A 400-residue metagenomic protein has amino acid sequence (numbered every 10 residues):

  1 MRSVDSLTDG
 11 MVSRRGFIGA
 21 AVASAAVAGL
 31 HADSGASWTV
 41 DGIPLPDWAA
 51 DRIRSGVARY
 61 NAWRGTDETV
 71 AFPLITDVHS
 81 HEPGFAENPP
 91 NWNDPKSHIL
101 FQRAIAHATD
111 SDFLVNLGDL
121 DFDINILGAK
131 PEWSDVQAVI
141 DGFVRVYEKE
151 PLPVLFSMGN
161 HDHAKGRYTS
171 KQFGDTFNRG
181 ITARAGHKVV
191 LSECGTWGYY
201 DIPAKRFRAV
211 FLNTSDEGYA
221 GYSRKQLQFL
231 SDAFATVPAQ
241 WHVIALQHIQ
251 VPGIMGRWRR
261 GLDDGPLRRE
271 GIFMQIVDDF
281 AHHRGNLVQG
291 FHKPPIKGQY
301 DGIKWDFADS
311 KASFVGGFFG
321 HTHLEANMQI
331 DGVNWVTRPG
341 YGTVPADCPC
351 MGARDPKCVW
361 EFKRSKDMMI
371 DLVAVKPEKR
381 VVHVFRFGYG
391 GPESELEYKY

Functional and structural regions predicted by a protein language model:
M1-V12, A23-S24: N-terminal secretory signal peptides
A28-T39: Bacterial Sec-dependent signal peptides at the C-terminal "C-region" and cleavage site
W38-S134: N-terminal active-site segment of His-dependent metallophosphoesterases
I43-R64, F85, I126-H242, D263-H283 (+2 more regions): Extended active-site neighborhood of metal-dependent phosphoesterases/phosphodiesterases
T69, D110-S111, P151, K205 (+3 more regions): A general structural motif
I75-T76, L114-D119, V154-G159, A245-Q247 (+3 more regions): Active-site neighborhood of phospho(di)ester-bond hydrolases with catalytic His/Asp-centered motifs
P238-G256: Short acidic, glycine-rich surface-loop motifs adjacent to enzyme active sites
P377-Y400: Acidic, His/Gly-rich catalytic cores of divalent-metal-dependent hydrolytic chemistry
